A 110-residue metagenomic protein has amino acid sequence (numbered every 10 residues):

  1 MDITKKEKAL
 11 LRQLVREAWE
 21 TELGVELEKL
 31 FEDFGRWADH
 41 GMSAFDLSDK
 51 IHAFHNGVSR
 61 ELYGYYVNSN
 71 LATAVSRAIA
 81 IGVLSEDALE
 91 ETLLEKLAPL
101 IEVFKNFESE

Functional and structural regions predicted by a protein language model:
M1-E110: Acidic, Ser/Pro/Thr-rich low-complexity regulatory regions and the short amphipathic helical interaction modules they
